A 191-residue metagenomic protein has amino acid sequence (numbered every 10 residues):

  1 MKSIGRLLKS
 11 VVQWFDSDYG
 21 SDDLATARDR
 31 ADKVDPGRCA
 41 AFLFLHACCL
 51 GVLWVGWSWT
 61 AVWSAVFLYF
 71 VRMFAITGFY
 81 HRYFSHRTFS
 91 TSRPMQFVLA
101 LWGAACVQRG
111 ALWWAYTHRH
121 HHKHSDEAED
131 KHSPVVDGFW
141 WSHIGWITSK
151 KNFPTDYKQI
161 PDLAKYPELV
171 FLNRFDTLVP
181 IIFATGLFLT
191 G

Functional and structural regions predicted by a protein language model:
M1-G191: Non-catalytic, topology-defining segments of multipass membrane proteins
